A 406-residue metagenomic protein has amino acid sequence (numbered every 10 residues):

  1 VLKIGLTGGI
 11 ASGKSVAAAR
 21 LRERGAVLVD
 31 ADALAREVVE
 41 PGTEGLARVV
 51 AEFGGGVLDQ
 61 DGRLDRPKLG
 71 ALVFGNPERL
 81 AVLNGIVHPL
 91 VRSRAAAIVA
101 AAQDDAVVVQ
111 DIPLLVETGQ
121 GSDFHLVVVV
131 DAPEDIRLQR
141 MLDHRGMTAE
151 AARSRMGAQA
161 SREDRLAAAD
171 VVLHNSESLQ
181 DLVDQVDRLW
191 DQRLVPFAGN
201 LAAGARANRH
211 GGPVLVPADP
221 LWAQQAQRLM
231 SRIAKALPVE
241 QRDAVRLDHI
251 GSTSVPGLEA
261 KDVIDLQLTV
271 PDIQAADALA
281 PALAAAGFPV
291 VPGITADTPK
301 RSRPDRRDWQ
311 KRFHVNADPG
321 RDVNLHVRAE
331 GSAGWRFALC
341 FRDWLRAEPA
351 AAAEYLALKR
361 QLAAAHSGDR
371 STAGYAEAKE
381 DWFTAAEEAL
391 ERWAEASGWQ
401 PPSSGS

Functional and structural regions predicted by a protein language model:
V1-I4, R188-D248: Helical scaffold of the NTase/Pol beta-like nucleotidyltransferase catalytic core
G8, I112-V116, M230-D277: Active-site nucleotide-donor binding segment shared across nucleotidyl transfer reactions
S15: Walker A/P-loop
A33-V107: ATP-dependent small-molecule kinase phosphotransfer cores that center on conserved nucleotide phosphate-binding segments
S93-A102, V107-D143: ATP-dependent NMP and nucleoside kinases share a basic, alpha-helical "lid"
R94-A95, S122-D123, D143-L194: Small-molecule kinase domains that catalyze NTP-dependent phosphoryl transfer to phosphate-bearing small molecules
G287-G331: Conserved catalytic core of two-metal-ion nucleotidyltransferases
V327-S406: Catalytic cores of NTP-dependent nucleotidyl/adenyl transfer enzymes across multiple folds
